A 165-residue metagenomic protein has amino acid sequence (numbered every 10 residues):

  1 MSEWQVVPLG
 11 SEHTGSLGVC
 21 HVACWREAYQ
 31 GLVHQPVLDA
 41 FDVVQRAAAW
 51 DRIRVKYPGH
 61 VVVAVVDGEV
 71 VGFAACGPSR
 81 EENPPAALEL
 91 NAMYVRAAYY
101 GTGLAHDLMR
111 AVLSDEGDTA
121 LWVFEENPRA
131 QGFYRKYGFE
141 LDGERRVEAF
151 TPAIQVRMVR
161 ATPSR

Functional and structural regions predicted by a protein language model:
W4, P8-T14, V19-Y100, H106-A111 (+2 more regions): Acetyl-CoA-dependent GNAT
N83, A153-I154: Short Asp/Glu-rich motifs
H106-D107, E126-G143, F150-A153: Conserved active-site alpha-helix within GNAT-family acetyltransferase domains
D115-E126: Conserved GNAT acetyl-CoA-binding A-motif
Q155-R165: Terminal substrate-recognition subdomain of acyl/acetyltransferases
